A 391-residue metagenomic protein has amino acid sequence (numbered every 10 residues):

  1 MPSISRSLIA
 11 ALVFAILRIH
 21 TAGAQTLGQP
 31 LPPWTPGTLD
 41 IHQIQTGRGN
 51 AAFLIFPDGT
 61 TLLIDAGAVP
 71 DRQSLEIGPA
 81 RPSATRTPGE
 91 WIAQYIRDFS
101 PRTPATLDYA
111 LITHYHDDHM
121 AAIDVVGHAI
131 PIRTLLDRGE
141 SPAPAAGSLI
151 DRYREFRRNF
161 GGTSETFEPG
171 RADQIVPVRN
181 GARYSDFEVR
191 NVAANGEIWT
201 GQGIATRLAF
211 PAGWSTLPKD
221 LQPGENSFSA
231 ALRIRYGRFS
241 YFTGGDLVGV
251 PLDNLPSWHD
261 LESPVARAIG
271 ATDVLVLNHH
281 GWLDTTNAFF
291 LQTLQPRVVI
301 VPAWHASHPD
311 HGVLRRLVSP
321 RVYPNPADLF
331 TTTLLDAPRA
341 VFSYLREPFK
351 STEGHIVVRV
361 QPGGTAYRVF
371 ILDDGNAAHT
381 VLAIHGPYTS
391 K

Functional and structural regions predicted by a protein language model:
M1-R6: Positively charged n-region of N-terminal signal peptides that target proteins for export
I9-H20: Bacterial N-terminal signal peptides
Q25-D40, T46-G47, Y95-Y109, M120-D260 (+1 more regions): Flexible, acidic/histidine-containing loops and adjacent segments that form or flank the divalent-metal
G47, V69, H116, S141 (+4 more regions): Catalytic metal-binding/acid-base residues of hydrolase active sites
N50, G59-L62, S240: Primarily extracytoplasmic ectodomains and periplasmic/lumenal surface modules that are beta-strand-rich
P57-L62, A68-D137, S263-W282, Q295-I300: Active-site metal-binding motif and surrounding structural segment of the metallo-beta-lactamase
G147, D253, S263-V357: Long, structured stretches of catalytic cores involved in phosphate-ester chemistry, encompassing
